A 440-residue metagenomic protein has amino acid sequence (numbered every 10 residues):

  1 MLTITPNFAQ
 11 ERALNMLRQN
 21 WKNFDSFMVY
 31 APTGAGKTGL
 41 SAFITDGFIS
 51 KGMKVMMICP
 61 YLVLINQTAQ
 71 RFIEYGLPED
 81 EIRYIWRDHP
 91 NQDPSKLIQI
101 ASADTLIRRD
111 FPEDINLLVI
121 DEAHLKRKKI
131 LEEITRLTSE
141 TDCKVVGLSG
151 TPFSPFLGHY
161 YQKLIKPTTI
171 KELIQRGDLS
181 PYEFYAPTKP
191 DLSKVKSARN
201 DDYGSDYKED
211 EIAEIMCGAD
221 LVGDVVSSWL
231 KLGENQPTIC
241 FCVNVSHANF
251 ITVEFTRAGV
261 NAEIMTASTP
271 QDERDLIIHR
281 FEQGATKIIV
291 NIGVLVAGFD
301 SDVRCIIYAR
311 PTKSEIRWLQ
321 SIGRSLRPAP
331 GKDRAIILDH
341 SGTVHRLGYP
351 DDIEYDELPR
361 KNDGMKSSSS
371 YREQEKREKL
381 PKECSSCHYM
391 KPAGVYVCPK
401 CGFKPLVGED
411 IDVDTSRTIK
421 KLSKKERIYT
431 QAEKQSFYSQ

Functional and structural regions predicted by a protein language model:
M1-Y30: Conserved pre-motif I regulatory segment
N23-I44, F241, M265: Walker A/P-loop
V63-Y84: Conserved helix-turn-beta segment of the N-terminal RecA-like "Helicase ATP-binding" lobe in SF1/SF2 helicases
I82-P94, N249-V253, V260-I292: Conserved helicase ATPase core of P-loop NTP-dependent helicases/translocases
D104, R109, H124, P152 (+2 more regions): Conserved RecA-like P-loop NTPase helicase motor core
L125-Y185: Post-DEXD/H (motif II) to motif III coupling segment of the RecA-like Helicase ATP-binding lobe
P167-C242: Conserved interdomain linker/interface between the two RecA-like ATPase lobes of SF2 helicase motors
Q283, I316-Q320, R324-Q440: C-terminal helicase lobe
